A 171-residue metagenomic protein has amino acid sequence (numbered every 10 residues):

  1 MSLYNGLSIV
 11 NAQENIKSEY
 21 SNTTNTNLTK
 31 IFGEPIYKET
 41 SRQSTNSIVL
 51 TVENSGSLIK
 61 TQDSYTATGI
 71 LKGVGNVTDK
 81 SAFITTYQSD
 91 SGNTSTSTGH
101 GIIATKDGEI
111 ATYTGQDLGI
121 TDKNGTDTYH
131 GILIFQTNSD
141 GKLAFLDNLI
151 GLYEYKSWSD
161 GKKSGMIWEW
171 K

Functional and structural regions predicted by a protein language model:
M1-N5: Bacterial N-terminal signal peptides
G6-K171: Beta-strand-enriched cores of mature, soluble protein domains
